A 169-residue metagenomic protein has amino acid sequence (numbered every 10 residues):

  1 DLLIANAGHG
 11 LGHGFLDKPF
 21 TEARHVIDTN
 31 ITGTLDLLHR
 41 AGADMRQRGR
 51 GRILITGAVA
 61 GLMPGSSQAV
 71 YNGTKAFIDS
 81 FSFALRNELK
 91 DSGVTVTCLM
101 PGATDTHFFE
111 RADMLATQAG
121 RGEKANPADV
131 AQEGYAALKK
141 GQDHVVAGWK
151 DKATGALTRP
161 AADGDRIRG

Functional and structural regions predicted by a protein language model:
D1-G8, I55: Rossmann-fold scaffold of SDR-type NAD(P)-dependent oxidoreductases
G14-L16, E22-I27: Substrate-binding pocket helix/loop in short-chain dehydrogenase/reductase
L16, G65-A69: Active-site loop immediately N-terminal to the catalytic Tyr-X3-Lys motif of short-chain dehydrogenase/reductase
L38, T74: Active-site helix of classical SDR
A58: Residue(s) in the substrate-gating loop at a strand-loop-helix junction that position the organic substrate next
M63, A84-T95: Active-site-adjacent segment of SDR/Rossmann-fold oxidoreductases
C98, T117-G155: C-terminal helical subdomain
